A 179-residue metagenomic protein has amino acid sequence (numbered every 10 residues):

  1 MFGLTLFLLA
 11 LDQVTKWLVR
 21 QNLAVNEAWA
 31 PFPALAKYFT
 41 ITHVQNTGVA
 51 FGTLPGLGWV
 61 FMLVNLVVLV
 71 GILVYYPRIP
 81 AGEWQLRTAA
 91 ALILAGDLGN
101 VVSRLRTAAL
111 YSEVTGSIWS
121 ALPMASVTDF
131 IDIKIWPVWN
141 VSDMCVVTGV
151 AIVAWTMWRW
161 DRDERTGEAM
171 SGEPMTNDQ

Functional and structural regions predicted by a protein language model:
M1-Q179: Alpha-helical transmembrane bundles and membrane-interface segments of multipass inner-membrane proteins
